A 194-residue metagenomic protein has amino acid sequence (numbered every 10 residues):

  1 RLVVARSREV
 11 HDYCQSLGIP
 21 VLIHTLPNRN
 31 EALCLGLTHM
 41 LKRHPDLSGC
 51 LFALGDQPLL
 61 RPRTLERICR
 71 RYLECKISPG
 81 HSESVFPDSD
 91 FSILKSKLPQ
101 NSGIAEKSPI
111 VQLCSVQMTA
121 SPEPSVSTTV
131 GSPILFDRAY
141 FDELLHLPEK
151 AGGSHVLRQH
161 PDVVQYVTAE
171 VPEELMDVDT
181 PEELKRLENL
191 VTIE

Functional and structural regions predicted by a protein language model:
R1-L2, L51, Q165: A structural signal for isolated positions on well-ordered beta-strands in alpha/beta enzyme cores
R1-L2, R6-P20: Acidic donor-binding segment of Leloir-type glycosyltransferases
V4-R6, L22-T25, L113-V116, V167-E170: Conserved beta-strand termini and adjacent loop/short-helix elements that scaffold enzyme active sites in alpha/beta
S16-L17, R63, L147, L190: Residue-level signal for well-ordered alpha-helical positions
L17-R29: Conserved donor nucleotide-binding strand/loop of the catalytic core
L26-G80, S92-K95, E106-L145: Conserved beta-loop-beta/alpha segment of the NTase-like Rossmann-fold superfamily that binds/positions NTPs
H81, D88-D90, N101: Intrinsic-disorder-associated, low-complexity terminal segments enriched in Asp/Asn/His/Tyr and depleted of Lys/Arg
D142, H146-E194: Conserved alpha/beta core of the MobA/IspD/sugar-nucleotide pyrophosphorylase nucleotidyltransferase superfamily
